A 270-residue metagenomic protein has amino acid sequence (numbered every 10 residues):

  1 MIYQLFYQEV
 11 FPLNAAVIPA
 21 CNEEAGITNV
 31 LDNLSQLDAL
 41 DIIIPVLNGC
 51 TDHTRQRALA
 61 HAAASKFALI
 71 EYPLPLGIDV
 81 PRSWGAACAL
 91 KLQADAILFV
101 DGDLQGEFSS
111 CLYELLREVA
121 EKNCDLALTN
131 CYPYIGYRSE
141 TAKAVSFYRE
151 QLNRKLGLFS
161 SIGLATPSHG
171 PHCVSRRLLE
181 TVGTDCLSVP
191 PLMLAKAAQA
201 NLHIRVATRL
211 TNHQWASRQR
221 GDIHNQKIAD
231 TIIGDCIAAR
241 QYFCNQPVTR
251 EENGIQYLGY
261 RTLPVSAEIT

Functional and structural regions predicted by a protein language model:
L13-A15, I42, L192: Cell-envelope/extracellular polymer assembly enzymes that use nucleotide-activated donors
N22-Q36: Short, well-formed alpha-helical segments that are part of the catalytic scaffolds of diverse glycosyltransferases
L47-Q56: A conserved acidic beta->alpha catalytic loop
L59-V80, C88: Conserved donor nucleotide-binding strand/loop of the catalytic core
V80-A96: Active-site nucleotide-sugar/metal-binding loop of Leloir-type enzymes
Q93-E107: Short beta-strand-to-loop acidic/aromatic patch adjacent to the donor-nucleotide binding site
S110-C173: Acceptor/aglycone-binding surface of glycosyltransferases and processive sugar-polymer synthases
L187, Q199-T270: C-terminal catalytic/acceptor-binding lobe
